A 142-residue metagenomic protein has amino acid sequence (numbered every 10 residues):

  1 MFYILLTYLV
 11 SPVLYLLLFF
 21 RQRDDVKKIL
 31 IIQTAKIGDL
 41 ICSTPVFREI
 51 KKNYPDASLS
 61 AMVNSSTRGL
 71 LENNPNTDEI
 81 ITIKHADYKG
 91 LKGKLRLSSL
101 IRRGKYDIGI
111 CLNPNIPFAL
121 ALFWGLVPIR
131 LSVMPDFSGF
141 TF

Functional and structural regions predicted by a protein language model:
M1-F142: Catalytic machinery of carbohydrate-active enzymes, primarily nucleotide-sugar-dependent glycosyltransferases
